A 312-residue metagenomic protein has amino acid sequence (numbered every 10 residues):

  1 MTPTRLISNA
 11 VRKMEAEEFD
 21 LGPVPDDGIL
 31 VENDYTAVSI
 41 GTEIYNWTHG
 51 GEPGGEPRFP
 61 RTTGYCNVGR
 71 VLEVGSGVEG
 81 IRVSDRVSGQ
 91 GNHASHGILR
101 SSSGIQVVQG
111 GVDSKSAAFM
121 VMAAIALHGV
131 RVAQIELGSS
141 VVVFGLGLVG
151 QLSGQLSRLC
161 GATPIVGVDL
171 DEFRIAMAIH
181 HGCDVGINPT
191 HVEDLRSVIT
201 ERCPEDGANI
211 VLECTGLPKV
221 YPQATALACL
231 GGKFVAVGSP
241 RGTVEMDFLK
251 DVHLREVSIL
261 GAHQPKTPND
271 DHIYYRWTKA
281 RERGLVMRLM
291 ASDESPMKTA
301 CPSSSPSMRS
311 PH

Functional and structural regions predicted by a protein language model:
M1, P222-T225, I273-H312: C-terminal hydrophobic helical "lid"/dimerization subdomain of Rossmann-like NAD(P)H-dependent oxidoreductases
G22-S39, H49-H93: Glycine-rich beta-strand-centered segment in the early N-terminal region that forms part of a ligand/cofactor-binding
P60-C66, L72-E73, G80-F144, I175: NAD(P)H dinucleotide-binding glycine-rich loop of Rossmann-like/cofactor-binding domains, especially the beta1-alpha1
V68, S88, V142, V166 (+2 more regions): Structural detector of well-ordered beta-strand residues that form the stable sheet scaffold of enzyme domains
D113-V192: Mid-domain Rossmann-like dinucleotide-binding core that forms the NAD(H)/NADP(H) cofactor-binding site
L146, G167-V168, I187-N188, N209-E213 (+3 more regions): Glycine- and other small-residue-rich loops at beta-strand/loop junctions that grip anionic moieties
A176, H181-L260: Glycine-rich cofactor phosphate-binding loops and adjacent beta1-alpha1 units of small-molecule cofactor enzyme domains
